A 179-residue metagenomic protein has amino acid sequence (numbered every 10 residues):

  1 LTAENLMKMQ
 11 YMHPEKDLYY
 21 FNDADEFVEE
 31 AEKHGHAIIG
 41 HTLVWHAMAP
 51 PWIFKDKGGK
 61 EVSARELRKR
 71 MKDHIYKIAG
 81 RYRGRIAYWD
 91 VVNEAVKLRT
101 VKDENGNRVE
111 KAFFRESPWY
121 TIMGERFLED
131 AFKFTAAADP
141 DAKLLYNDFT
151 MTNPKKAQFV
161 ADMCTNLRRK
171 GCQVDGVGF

Functional and structural regions predicted by a protein language model:
L1, A138, N166-K170: Short hydrophobic alpha-helical module
T2-P14, D23-L145, F149-T152: Substrate-binding cleft and catalytic face of glycoside hydrolase catalytic domains, especially the flexible beta-alpha
L18-D23, F159-D162: Charged helix-capping and loop-helix junction motifs
T150-G178: Substrate-binding cleft/loops of secretory-pathway carbohydrate-active enzymes
